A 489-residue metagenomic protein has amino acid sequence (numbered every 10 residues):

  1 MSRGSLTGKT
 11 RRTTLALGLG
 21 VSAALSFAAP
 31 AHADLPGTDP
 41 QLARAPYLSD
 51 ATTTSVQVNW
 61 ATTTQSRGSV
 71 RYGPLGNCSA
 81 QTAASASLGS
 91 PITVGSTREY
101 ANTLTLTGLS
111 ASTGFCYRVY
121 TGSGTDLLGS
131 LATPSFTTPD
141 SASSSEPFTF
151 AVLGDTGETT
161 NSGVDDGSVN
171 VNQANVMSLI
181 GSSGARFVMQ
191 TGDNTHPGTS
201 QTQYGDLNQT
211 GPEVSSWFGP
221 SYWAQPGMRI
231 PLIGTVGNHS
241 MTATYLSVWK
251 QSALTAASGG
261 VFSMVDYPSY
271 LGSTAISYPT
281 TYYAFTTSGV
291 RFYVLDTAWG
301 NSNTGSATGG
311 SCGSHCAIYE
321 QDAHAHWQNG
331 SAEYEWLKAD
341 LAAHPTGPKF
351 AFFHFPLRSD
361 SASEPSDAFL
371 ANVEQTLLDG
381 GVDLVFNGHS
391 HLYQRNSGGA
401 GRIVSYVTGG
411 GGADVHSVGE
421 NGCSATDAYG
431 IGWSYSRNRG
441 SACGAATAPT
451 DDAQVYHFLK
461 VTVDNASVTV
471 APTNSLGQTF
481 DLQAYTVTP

Functional and structural regions predicted by a protein language model:
S2-L17: Bacterial N-terminal signal peptides that target proteins for export
A16-L19, A28-S162, G181-S182, Q454 (+1 more regions): Acidic, histidine-bearing metal-coordination/catalytic regions of metal-dependent phosphoesterases
G114-P139, Q201-P345, N372-V373, L378-L384 (+4 more regions): Extended active-site neighborhood of metal-dependent phosphoesterases/phosphodiesterases
E146-P231: Conserved, compact domain cores that house catalytic/ligand-binding motifs in diverse enzymes and effector modules
D155, G192-D193, G237-N238, L295 (+2 more regions): Active-site glycine-centered loops adjacent to acidic/histidine catalytic or metal-binding residues that shape
I180-G184, D340-G347: Glycine-rich phosphate-binding loop signature in dinucleotide/nucleotide-binding domains
G192-T195, A343-S361: Short acidic, glycine-rich surface-loop motifs adjacent to enzyme active sites
A351-R358, D383-Y393: Histidine-centered catalytic micro-motifs
